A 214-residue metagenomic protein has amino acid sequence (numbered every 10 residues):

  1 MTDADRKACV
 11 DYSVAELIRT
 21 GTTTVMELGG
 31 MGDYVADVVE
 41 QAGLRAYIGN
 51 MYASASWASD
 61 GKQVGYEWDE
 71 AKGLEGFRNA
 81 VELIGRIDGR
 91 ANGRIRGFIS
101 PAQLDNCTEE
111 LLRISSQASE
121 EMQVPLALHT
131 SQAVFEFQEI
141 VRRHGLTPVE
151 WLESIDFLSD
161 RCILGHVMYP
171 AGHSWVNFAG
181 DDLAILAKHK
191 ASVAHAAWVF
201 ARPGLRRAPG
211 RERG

Functional and structural regions predicted by a protein language model:
M1-L44, G76-N92: Alpha-helical scaffold segments that flank or form the walls of functional sites
S13, V35, S115, P148 (+2 more regions): Residues within well-ordered alpha-helices
L17, V39, S119, L152 (+2 more regions): Generic structural signal for hydrophobic
T22, L44, Q123, K190-A191: A structural motif
T23-T24, L28, S100-L104, P170 (+1 more regions): Conserved short loop/turn motifs at secondary-structure junctions
V25-M26, L126, V193: Hydrophobic residues within beta-strands of alpha/beta enzymes
A36-V176: Metal-coordinating catalytic core of metallo-dependent amide/deamination hydrolases
F157-G214: Active-site-adjacent C-terminal substructures of enzyme catalytic domains
